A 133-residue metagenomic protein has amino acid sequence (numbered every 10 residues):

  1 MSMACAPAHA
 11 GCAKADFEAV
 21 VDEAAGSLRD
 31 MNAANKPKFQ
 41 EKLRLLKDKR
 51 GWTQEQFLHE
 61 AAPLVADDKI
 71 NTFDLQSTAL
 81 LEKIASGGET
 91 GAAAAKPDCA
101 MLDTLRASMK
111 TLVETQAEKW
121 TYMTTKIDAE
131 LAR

Functional and structural regions predicted by a protein language model:
M3-P7: N-terminal signal peptide c-region/cleavage motif recognized by signal peptidases
A8-E55, A132-R133: Immediate post-signal-peptide N-terminus of mature secreted/exported proteins
G11-K14, E18-V21, E60, L64-D67 (+3 more regions): Heptad-repeat register of long alpha-helical coiled-coils used for dimerization/oligomerization in large scaffolding
K14-F17, M31, N35, T90-R133: C-terminal amphipathic alpha-helix
V20-E23, S27-D30, K42-L46, Q76 (+4 more regions): Charge-rich, solvent-exposed alpha-helical interaction surfaces
E23-M31, K36, Q56-D68, A117-T124: Short, Lys/Arg-enriched charge-dense amphipathic segments
G51-A94: Mid-chain, structured segments of secreted extracytoplasmic proteins
